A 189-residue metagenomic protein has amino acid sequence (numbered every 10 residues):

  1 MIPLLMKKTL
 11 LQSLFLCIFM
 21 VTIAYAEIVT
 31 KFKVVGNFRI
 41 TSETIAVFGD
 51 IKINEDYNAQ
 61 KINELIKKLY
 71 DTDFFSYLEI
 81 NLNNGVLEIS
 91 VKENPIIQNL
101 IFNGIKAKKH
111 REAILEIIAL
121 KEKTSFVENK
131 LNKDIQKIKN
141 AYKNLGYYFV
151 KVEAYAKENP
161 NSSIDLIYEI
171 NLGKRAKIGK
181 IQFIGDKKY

Functional and structural regions predicted by a protein language model:
M1-K7: N-terminal secretory signal peptides that target proteins for export/translocation
P3, S13-L14, P95, P160: Proline-rich intrinsically disordered, low-complexity coils
L4, M20-Y25: Intrinsic disorder/low-complexity segments, especially N-terminal tails and targeting/processing regions
Q12-T22: Bacterial N-terminal signal peptides
A26-Y189: Interaction-mediating elements
